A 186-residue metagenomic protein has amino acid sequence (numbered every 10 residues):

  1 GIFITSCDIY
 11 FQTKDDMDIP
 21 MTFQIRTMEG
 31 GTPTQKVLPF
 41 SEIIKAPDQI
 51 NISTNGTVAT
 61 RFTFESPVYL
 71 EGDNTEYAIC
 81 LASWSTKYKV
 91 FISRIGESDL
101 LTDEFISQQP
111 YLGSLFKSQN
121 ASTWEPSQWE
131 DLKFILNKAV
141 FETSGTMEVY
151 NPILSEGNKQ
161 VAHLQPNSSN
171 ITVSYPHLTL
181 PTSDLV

Functional and structural regions predicted by a protein language model:
G1-S6: Extended extracellular/luminal ectodomain segments enriched in beta-structured repeat modules
D8-T13: Short amphipathic, basic-aromatic surface patches that mediate peripheral association with negatively charged
D15-Y111: Aromatic- and Gly/Pro-enriched, solvent-exposed loop/edge beta-strand patches characteristic of beta-rich domains
E71-E76, L81-K159: Short, surface-exposed beta-strand/loop patches at domain edges that form aromatic-rich interfacial subsites
P176-T182: Conserved small/polar residues in nucleotide/adenosyl-binding loops
D184-V186: Acidic, Ala/Val/Gly-enriched low-complexity intrinsically disordered segments
